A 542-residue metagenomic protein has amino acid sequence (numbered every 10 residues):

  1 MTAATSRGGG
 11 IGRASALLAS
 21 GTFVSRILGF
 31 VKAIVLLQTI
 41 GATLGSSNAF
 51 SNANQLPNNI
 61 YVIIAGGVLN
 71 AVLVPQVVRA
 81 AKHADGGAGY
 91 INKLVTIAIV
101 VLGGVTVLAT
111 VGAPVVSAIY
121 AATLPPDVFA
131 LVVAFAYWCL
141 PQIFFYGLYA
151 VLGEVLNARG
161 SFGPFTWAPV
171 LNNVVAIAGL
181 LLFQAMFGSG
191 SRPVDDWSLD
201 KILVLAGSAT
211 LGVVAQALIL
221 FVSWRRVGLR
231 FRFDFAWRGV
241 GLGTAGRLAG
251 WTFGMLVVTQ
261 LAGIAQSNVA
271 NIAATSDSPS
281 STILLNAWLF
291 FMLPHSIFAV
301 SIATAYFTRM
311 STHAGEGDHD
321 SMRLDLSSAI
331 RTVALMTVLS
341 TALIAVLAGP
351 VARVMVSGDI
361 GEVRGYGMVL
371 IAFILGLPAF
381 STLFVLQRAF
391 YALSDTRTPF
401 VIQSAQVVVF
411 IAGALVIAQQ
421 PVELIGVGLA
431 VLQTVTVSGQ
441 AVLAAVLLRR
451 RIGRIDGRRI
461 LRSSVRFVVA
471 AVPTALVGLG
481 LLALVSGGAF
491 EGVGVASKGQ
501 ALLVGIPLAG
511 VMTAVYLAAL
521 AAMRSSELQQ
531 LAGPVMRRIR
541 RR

Functional and structural regions predicted by a protein language model:
M1-R542: Membrane-embedded alpha-helical bundles of multi-pass transporters/translocases, especially carrier/permease families
